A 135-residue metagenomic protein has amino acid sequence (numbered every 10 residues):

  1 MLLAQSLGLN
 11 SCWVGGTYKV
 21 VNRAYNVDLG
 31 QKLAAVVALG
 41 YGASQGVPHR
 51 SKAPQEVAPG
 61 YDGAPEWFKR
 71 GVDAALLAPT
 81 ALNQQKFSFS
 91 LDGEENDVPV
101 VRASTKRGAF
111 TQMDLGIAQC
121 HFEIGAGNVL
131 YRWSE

Functional and structural regions predicted by a protein language model:
M1-E135: Acidic, surface-exposed loops and disordered segments
